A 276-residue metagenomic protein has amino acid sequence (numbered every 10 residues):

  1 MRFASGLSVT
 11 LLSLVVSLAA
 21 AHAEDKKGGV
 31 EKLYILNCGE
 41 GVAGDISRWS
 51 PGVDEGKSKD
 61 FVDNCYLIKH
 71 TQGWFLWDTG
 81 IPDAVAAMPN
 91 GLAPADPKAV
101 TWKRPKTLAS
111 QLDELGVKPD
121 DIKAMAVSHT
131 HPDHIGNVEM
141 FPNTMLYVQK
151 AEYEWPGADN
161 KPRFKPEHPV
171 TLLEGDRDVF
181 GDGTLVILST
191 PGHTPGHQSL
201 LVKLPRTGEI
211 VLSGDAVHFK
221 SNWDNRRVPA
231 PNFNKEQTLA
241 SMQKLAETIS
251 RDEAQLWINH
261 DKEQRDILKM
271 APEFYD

Functional and structural regions predicted by a protein language model:
M1-S5: Positively charged n-region of N-terminal signal peptides that target proteins for export
G6-S17: Bacterial N-terminal signal peptides
A20-D113, D121, T207-G214, S250-Q255: Metallo-beta-lactamase
E24-G28, K103-D121, M145-S189, N234-E253: Metallo-beta-lactamase
C38-G39, T79-P82, T130, A151-E152 (+3 more regions): Active-site metal-binding loops of divalent metal-dependent hydrolases
E55-K59, L188-H193: Short Gly/Pro-enriched turn/cap motifs at secondary-structure boundaries
D83, D96-S110, L201, R206-D276: Cap/insert and terminal regions of metallo-dependent hydrolase folds
I122-D133: Metallo-beta-lactamase
